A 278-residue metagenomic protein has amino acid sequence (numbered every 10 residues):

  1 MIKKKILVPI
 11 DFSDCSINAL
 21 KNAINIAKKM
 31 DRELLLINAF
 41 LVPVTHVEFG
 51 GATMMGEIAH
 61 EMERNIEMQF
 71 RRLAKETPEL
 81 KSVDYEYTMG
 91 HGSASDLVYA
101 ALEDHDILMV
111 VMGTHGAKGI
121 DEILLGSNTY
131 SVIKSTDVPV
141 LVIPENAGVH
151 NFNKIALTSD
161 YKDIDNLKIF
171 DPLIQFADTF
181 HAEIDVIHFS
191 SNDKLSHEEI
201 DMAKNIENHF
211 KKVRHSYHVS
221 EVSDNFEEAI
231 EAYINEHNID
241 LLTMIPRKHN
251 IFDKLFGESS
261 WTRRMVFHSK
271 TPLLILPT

Functional and structural regions predicted by a protein language model:
M1, N22, K75-V110, K212-T262 (+2 more regions): Structural beta-alpha unit
M1-T53, K154-S220, I239-L241, H268 (+1 more regions): Small/aliphatic-rich secondary-structure junction motif
K3, D106-L108, T129, V138 (+2 more regions): Local beta-strand N-terminus motif with an aromatic residue
M54-M68: A short acidic, glycine-rich active-site loop that binds or catalyzes chemistry on phosphate/adenosine moieties
V111-T114, V140-E145, I245, L273-T278: Short beta-strand elements of ligand-binding domains
G119-L124, F252-F256: Glycine/threonine-rich flexible loop motifs
L125-N128, I200-A203, G257-T262: Charged helix-capping and loop-helix junction motifs
T129-N146: Short, structured interface segments
